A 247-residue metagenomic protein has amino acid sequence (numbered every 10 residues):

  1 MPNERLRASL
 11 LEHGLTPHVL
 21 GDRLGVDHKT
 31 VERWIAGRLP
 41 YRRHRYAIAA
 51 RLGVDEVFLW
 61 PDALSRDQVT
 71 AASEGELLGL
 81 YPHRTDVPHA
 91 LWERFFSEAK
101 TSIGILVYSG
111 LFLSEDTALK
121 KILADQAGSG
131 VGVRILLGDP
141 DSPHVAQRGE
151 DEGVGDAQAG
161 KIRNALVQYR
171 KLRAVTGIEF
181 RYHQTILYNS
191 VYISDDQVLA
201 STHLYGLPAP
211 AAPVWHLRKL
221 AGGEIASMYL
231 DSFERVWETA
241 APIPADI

Functional and structural regions predicted by a protein language model:
M1-V19: A short, Lys/Arg-rich alpha-helix, primarily the initiator
G25-P40, D62: Recognition helix of helix-turn-helix/homeodomain-like DNA-binding domains that insert into the DNA major groove
G37-A50: Short, basic-rich loop-to-helix N-cap that marks the start of a DNA-contacting helix
G53-Q68: Short C-terminal boundary/hinge segments that cap the last helix of small helical domains
E56, I178-L217: HKD (HxKxxxxD) catalytic microenvironment of the phospholipase D
Q68-H144, L230-R235, P242: PLD-like (HKD) phosphodiesterase/transphosphatidyltransferase domain
D139, V145-N189: HKD-type phospholipase D/PLD-like phosphodiesterase module
